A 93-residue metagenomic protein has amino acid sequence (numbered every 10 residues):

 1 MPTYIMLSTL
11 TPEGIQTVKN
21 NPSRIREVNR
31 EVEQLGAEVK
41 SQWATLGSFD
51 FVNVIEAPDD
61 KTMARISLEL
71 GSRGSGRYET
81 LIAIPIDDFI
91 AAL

Functional and structural regions predicted by a protein language model:
M1-L93: A compositional/biophysical signature of low hydrophobicity enriched in polar/charged and small residues
